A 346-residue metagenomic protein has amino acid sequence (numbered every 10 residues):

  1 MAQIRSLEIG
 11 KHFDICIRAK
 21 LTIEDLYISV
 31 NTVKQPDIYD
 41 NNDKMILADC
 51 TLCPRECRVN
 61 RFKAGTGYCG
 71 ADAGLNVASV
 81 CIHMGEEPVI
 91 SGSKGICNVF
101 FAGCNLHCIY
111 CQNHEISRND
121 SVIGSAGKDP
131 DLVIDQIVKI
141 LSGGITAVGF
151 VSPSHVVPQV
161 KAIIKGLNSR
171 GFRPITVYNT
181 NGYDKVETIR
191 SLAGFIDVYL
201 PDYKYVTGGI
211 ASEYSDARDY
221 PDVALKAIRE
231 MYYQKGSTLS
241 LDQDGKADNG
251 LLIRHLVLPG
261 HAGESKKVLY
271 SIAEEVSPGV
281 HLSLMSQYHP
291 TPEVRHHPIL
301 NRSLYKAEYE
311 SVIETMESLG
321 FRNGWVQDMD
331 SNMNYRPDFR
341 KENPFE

Functional and structural regions predicted by a protein language model:
R5, F13-G65, G236-E346: Auxiliary Fe-S-binding modules of radical SAM enzymes
T51-L75, S91-G127: Canonical Radical SAM [4Fe-4S] cluster-binding loop centered on the CxxxCxxC motif and its immediate flanking residues
S79-N98, D135-V151: Short Fe-S-cluster ligation motifs
L106, K128-K139: Short, charged beta->alpha transition segments
E115-S125, E213-R218, H296-S303: Short glycine-enriched, charge-decorated loop/helix-capping segments at active-site entrances that position
I134-P298: Conserved AdoMet/S-adenosylmethionine-binding subsite of the radical SAM
